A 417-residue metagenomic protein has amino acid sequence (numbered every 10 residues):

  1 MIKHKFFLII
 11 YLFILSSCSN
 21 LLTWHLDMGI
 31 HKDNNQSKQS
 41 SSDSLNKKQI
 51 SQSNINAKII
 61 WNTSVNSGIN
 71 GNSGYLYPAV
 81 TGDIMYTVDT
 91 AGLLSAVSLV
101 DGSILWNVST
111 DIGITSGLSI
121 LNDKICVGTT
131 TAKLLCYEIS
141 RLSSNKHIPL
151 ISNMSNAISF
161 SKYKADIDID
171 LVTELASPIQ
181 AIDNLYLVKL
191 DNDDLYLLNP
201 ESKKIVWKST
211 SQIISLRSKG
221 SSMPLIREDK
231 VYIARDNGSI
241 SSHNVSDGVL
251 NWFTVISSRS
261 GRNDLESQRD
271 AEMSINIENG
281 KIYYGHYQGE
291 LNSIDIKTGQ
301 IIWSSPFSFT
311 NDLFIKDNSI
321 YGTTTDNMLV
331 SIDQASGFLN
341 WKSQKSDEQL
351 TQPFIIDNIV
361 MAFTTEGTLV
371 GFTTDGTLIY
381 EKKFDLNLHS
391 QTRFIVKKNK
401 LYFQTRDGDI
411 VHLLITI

Functional and structural regions predicted by a protein language model:
L21-K32, S51-A79, I104-L121, K146-I182 (+5 more regions): Extracytoplasmic beta-rich repeat domains
I84-Y86, I125-V127, Y186-L187, Y196 (+5 more regions): Conserved beta-propeller blade signature
D89-T90, T129-T130, L190-D191, R235-D236 (+4 more regions): Structural signature of WD-repeat beta-propellers
S98-D101, I139-L142, N199-K203, N244-G248 (+4 more regions): Short loop/turn segments that connect beta-strands within beta-propeller blades
G322-T325, V330, F338, K342-G371: Loop/turn-rich, solvent-exposed surfaces of beta-rich toroidal or solenoidal domains
D385-I417: Blade-level signature of beta-propeller repeat domains, shared across WD40, Kelch, NHL, RCC1 and BNR/Asp-box propellers
